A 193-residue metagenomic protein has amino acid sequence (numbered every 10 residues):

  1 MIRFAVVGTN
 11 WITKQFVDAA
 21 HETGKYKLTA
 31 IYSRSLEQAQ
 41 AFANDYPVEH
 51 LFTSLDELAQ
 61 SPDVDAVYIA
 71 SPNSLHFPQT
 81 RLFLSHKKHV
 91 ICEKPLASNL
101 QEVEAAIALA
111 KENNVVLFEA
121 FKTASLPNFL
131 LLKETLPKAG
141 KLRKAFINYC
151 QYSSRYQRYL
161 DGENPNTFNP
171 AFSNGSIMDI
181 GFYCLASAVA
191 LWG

Functional and structural regions predicted by a protein language model:
M1-Y46: N-terminal Rossmann-like dinucleotide-binding module
Q15, A41, E57, A66 (+7 more regions): Alpha-helical elements of Rossmann-like donor-binding domains used by nucleotide-donor carbohydrate transfer enzymes
K27-A30, D65-V67, L117, N174-G175: Short active-site oxyanion
Y46-L109: Beta-loop-alpha module in the N-terminal Rossmann-like domain of NAD(P)-dependent dehydrogenases, especially those
K94-P95, A120-T123, Y149: Short strand-turn motif at the edge of the Rossmann-like AdoMet-binding core
A105-K122, K141-A145: Rossmann-fold dehydrogenase core element
A124-G193: Predominantly a Rossmann-like dinucleotide-binding segment in NAD(P)-dependent oxidoreductases
